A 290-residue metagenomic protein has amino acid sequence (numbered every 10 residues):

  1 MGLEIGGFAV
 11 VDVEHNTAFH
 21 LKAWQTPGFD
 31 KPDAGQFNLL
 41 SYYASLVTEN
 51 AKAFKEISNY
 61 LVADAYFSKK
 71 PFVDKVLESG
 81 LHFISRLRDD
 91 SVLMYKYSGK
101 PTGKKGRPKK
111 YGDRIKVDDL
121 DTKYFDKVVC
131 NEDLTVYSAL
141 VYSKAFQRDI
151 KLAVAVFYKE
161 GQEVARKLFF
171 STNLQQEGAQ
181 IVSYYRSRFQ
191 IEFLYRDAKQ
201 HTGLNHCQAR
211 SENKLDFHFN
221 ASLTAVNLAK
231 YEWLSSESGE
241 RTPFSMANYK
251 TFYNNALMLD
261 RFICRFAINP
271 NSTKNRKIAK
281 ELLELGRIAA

Functional and structural regions predicted by a protein language model:
M1-K22: Active-site-facing alpha/beta catalytic cores
H15-A290: Single, function-defining residue in the core of a domain
